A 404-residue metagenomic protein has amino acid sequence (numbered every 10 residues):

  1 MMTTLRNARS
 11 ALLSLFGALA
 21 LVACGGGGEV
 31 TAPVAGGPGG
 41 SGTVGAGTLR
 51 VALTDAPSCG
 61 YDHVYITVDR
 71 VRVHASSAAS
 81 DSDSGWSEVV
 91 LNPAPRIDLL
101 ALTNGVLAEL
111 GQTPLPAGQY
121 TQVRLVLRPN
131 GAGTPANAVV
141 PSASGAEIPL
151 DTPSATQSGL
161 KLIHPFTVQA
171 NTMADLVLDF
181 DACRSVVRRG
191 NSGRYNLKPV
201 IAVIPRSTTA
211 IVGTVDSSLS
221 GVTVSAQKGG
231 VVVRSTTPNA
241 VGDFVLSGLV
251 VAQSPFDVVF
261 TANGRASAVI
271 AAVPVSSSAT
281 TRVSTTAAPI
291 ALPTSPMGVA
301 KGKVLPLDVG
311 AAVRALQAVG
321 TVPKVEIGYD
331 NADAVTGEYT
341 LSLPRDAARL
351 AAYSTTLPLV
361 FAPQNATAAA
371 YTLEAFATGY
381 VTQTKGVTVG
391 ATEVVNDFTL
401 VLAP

Functional and structural regions predicted by a protein language model:
M2-L15: Bacterial N-terminal signal peptides that target proteins for export
A20-A23: C-terminal motif of bacterial Sec signal peptides marking the signal peptidase cleavage site
G25-P404: A short, solvent-exposed, low-complexity linear motif enriched for acidic/polar residues with Pro/Gly/Ser/Thr
